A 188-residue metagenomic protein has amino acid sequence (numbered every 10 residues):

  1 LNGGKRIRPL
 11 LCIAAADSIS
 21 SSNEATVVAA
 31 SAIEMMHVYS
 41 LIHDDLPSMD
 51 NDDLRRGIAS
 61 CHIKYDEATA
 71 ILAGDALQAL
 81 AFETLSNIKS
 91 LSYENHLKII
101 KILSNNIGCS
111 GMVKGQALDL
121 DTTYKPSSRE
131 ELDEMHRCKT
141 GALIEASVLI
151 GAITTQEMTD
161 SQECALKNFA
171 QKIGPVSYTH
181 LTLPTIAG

Functional and structural regions predicted by a protein language model:
L1-Y178: Mg2+-dependent prenyl diphosphate-binding active-site environment of isoprenoid biosynthetic enzymes
T179-T185: Conserved small/polar residues in nucleotide/adenosyl-binding loops
